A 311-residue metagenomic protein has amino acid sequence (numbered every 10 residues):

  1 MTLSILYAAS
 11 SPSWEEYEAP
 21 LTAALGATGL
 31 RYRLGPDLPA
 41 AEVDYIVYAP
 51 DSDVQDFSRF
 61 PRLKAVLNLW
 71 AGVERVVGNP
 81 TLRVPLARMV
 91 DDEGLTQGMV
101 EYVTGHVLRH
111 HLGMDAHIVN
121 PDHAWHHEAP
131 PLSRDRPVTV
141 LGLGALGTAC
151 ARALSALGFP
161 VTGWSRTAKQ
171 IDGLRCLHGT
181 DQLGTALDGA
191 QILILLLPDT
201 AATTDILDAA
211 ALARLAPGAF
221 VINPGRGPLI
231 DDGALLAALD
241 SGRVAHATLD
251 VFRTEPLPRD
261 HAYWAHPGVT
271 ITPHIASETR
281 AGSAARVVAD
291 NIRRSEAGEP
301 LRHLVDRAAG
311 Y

Functional and structural regions predicted by a protein language model:
M1-D44: N-terminal glycine-/charge-rich "phosphate-binding" loop or analogous flexible N-terminal tail
R31-E42, V54-D56, G173-G189: Short acidic low-complexity segments
D44-I118: Phosphate/diphosphate ligand-binding glycine-rich loop within oxidoreductases
R88-M99, A116-H117, Q170, E255-Y311: C-terminal helix-to-coil terminal segments
G105-A129, G282-S283, V287-V288, R294: A charged, well-structured terminal subsegment
H117-A149: Glycine-rich NAD(P)-binding loop of Rossmann-like domains
L157-G173: NAD(P)-binding Rossmann-fold cofactor-contacting core
A168-A262: Rossmann-like adenosine-cofactor binding region
